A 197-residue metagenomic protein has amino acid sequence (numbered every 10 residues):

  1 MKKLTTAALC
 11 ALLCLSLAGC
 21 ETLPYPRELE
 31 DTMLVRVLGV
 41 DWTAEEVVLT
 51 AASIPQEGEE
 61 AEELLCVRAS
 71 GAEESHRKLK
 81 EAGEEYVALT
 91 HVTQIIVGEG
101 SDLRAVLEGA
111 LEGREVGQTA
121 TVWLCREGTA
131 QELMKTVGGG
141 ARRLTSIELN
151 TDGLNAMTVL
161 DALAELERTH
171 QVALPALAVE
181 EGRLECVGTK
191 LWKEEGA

Functional and structural regions predicted by a protein language model:
K2-A197: Membrane-proximal alpha-helical signals and transmembrane carboxylates
